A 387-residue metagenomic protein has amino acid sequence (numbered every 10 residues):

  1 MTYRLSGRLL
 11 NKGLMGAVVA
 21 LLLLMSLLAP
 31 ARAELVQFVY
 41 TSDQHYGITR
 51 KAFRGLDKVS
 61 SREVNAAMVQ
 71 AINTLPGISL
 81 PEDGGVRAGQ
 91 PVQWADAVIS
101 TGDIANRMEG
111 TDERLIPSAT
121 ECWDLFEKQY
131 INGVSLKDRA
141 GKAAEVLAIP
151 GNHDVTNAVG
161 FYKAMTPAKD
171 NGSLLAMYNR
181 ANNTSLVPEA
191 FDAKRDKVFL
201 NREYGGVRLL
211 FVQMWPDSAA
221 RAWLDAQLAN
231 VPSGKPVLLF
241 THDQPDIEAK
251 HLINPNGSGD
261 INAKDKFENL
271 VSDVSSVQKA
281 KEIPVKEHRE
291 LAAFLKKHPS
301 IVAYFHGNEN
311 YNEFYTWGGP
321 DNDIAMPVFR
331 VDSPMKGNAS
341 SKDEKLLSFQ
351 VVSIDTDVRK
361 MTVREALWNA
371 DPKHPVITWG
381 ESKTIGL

Functional and structural regions predicted by a protein language model:
T2-V18: Bacterial N-terminal signal peptides that target proteins for export
G16-S26: Bacterial N-terminal signal peptides
P30-I116: N-terminal active-site segment of His-dependent metallophosphoesterases
V36-F38, Y46-A52, A219-W223, G337-K342 (+1 more regions): Short, solvent-exposed loop/turn elements at domain surfaces
Y40-S42, D96-D103, K142, V146-G151 (+5 more regions): Active-site neighborhood of phospho(di)ester-bond hydrolases with catalytic His/Asp-centered motifs
R107-W223, A229-P236, N262-D273, F314-K336 (+3 more regions): Extended active-site neighborhood of metal-dependent phosphoesterases/phosphodiesterases
R221, V231-I301: Active-site-proximal segments of metal-dependent phosphoesterases and phosphodiesterases across multiple
K342-L387: A short C-terminal boundary segment appended to hydrolase-like catalytic domains
